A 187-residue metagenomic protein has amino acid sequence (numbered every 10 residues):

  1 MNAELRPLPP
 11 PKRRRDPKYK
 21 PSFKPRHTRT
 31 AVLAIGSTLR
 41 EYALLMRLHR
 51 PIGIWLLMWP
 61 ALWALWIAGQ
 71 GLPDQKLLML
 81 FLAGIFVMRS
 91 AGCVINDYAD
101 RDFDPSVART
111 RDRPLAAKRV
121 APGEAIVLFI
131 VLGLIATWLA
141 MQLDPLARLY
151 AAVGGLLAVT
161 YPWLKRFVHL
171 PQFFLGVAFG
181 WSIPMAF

Functional and structural regions predicted by a protein language model:
N2-L44: Transit-peptide-like, low-complexity N-terminal presequences and other terminal intrinsically disordered regions
F23-R40, C93-V120: Cytosolic, membrane-interface loops and tails of multi-pass inner-membrane proteins
G36, L48, A68, L72-K76 (+5 more regions): Juxtamembrane/transmembrane-helix boundary motifs in multi-pass membrane proteins
R40-G53, R119: Membrane interfacial helix-start motif at the N-side
A43-L44, R113-F187: Intramembrane alpha-helical segments
R47-I67: The first (N-terminal) embedded transmembrane alpha-helix
A61-L62, W66-A99, R109, G133-W138 (+2 more regions): Membrane-embedded alpha-helical segments that form the functional core of polytopic membrane enzymes, especially those
